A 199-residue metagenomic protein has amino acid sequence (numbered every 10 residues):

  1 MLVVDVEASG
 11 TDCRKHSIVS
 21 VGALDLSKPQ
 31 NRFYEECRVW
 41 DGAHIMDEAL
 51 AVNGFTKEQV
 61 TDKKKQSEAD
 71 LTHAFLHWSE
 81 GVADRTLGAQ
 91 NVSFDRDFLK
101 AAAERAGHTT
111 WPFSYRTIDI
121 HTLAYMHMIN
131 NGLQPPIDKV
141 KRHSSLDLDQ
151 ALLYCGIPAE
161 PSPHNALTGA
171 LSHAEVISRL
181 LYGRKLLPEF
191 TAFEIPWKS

Functional and structural regions predicted by a protein language model:
M1-K100, D149-P158, H164: Conserved non-catalytic scaffold segment of RNase H-like nuclease domains
A8-G10, T122, S172: Short, glycine/acidic-enriched loop or turn micro-motifs at the edges of active sites
T11-C13, Y125, E175: Conserved protein kinase catalytic core
G81, A102-R105, M126-I129: Amphipathic alpha-helical interaction surfaces
R85-T86, F113-Y115: Residue-level recognition of the N-termini of beta-strands and the immediately preceding loop/turn
T86-V92, D97-F98, A102-A103, P135-S199: Acidic, Mg2+-coordinating catalytic module of metal-dependent nucleases/exonucleases that use a two-metal-ion mechanism
E104-S114: A short alpha->loop->secondary-structure connector
T117-V140: Short alpha-helix plus adjacent loop in nuclease-associated cores
